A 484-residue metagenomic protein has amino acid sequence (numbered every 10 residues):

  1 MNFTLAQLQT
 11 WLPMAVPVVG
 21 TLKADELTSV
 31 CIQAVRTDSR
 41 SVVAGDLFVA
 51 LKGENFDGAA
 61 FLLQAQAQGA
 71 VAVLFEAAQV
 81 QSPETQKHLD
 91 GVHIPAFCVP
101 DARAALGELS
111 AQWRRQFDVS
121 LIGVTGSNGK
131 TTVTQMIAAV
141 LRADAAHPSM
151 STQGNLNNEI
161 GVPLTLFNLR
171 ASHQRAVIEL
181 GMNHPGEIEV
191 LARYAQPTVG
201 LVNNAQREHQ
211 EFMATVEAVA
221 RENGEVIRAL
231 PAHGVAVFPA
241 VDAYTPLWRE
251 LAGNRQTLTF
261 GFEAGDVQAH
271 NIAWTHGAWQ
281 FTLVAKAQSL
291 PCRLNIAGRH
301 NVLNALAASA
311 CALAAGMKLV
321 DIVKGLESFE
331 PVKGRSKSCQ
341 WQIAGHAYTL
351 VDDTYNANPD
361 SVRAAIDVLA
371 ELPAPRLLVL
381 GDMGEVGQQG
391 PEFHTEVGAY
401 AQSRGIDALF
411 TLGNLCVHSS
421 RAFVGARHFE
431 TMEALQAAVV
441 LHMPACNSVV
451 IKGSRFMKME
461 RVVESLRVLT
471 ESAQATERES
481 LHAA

Functional and structural regions predicted by a protein language model:
M1-P17, S41-L47, D57-L63, V92-I94 (+9 more regions): ATP-dependent carboxylate-amine ligase
N2, N168-S172, V177-E208, T245-P291 (+1 more regions): Extended acidic/charged loop-beta regions that coordinate divalent cations and stabilize anionic phosphate/carboxylate
N2-G123, T132-A143, I160, F167 (+4 more regions): Short, basic phosphate-binding NTP loop
L8, D46, A65, L109 (+14 more regions): Residue-level signal for inorganic ion chemistry
E26-V35, A104-G107, N157-G161, L180-P185 (+5 more regions): Short gly/ser/thr-rich secondary-structure transition/capping motifs
F75-S82, A240-Y244, F262, L412-V417 (+1 more regions): Short, polar loop motifs at secondary-structure junctions
C98, R103-F238, L247-G253, L441-H442 (+2 more regions): Phosphate-binding loop of NTP-binding sites
